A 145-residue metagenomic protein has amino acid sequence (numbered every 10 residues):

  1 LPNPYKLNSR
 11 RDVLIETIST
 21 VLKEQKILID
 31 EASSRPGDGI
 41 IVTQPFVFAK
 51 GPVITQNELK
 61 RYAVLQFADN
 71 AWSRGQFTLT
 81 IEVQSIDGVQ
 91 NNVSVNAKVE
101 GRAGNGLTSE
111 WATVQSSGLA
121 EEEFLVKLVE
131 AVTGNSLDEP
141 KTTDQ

Functional and structural regions predicted by a protein language model:
L1-Q145: Ser/Thr-rich, low-complexity intrinsically disordered terminal regions
